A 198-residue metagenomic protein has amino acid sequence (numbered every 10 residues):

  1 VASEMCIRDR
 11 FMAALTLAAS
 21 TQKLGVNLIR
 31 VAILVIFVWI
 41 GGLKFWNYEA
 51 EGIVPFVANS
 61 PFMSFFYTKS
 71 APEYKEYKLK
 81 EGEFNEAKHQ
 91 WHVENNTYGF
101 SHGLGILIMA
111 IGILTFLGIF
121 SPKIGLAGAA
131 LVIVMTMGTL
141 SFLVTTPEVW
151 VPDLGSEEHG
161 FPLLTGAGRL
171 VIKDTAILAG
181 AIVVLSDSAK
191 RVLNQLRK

Functional and structural regions predicted by a protein language model:
V1-I7: Short, small-residue-biased leader/transition segments that mark boundaries at the very start of proteins
R8-K198: Membrane-interface extramembranous regions
